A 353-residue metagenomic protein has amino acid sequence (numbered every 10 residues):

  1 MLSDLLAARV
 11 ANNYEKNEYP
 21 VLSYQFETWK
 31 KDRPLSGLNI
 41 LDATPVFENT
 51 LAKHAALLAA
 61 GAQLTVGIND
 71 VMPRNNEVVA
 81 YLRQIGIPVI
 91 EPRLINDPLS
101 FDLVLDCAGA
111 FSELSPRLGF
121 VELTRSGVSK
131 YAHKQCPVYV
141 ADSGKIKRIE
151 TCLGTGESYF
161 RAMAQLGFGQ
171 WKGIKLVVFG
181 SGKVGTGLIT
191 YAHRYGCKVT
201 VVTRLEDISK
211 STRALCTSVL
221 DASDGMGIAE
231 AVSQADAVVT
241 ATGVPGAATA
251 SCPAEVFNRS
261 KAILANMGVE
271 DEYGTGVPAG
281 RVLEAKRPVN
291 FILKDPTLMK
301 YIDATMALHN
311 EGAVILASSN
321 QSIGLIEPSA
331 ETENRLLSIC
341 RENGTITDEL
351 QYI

Functional and structural regions predicted by a protein language model:
M1-L35, V66-I174: Glycine/serine-rich phosphate-binding loop and adjoining beta1-alpha1 elements at the start of nucleotide-handling
L5-L22, V140-G173, I263-I353: Adenosine-phosphate binding glycine-rich loop
S36-T50, G167-H193, T203: Glycine-rich adenosine-cofactor-binding loop
V46-A62: Histidine-anchored nucleotide/phosphate-binding helix
L64-V79, F179, R194-L215: NAD(P)-binding Rossmann-fold cofactor-contacting core
D97-L99, W171, A229-S233, F257: A short, aliphatic-rich alpha-helical micro-motif
D106, P116-S129, A237-V282, Y301-D303: ADP-ribose/adenylate-binding Rossmann-like module
T200-S233, V238-P245: Adenosine-nucleotide cofactor-binding segment
